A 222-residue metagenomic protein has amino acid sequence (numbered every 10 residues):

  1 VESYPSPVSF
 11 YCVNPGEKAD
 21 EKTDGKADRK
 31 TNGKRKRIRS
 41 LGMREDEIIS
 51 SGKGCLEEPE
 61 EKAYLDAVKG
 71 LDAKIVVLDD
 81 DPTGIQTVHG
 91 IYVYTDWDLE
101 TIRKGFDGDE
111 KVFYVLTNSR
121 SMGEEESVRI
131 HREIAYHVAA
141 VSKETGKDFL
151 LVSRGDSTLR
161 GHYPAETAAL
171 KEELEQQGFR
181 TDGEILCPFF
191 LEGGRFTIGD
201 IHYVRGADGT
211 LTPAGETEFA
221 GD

Functional and structural regions predicted by a protein language model:
V1-S9: Short, basic, low-complexity termini and linkers enriched in Ser/Thr/Gly/Pro that act as targeting/leader peptides
P5, K30, R35: Short polybasic linear motifs
G16-D20, D24-N32: Asp/Glu-rich intrinsically disordered low-complexity tracts
G42-R44, S51-G108, E192: N-terminal basic/disordered segments at the start of proteins
L65-D79, Q86-H89, D109-K111, M122-V128 (+2 more regions): Cap/lid and interdomain-hinge subdomains that line or gate substrate/regulatory clefts in soluble alpha/beta enzymes
V115-R120: Short loop/turn segments at strand-loop or loop-helix junctions that form parts of catalytic or ligand-binding pockets
